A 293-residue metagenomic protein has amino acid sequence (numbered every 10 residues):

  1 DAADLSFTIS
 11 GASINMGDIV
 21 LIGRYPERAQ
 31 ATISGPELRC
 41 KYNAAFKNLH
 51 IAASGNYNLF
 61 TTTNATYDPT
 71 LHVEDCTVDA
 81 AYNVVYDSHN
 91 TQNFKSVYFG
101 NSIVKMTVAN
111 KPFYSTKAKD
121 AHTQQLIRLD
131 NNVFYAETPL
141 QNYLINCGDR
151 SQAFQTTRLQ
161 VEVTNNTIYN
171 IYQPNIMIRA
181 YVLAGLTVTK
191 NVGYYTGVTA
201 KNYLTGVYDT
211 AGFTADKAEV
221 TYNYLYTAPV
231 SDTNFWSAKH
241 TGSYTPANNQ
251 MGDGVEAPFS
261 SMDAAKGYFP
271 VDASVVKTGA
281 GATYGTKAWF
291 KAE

Functional and structural regions predicted by a protein language model:
A2-L5, Y25-R28, T196-V198, L225-D232 (+1 more regions): Acidic glycine-/aspartate-rich tracts in secreted/extracellular proteins
D4-S10, N15-T63: Right-handed parallel beta-helix/beta-spiral solenoid domain characteristic of secreted/periplasmic
D18-Y25, Y42-A53, Y67-Y82, N93-K117 (+7 more regions): Right-handed parallel beta-helix
P36-L38, T62-T66, S88-Q92, A118-A121 (+1 more regions): Tandem-repeat/low-complexity and Cys-motif detector
C147-D149, I176, A200-Y208: Leucine-rich repeat
Y208-E293: Acidic, glycine- and Ser/Thr-rich low-complexity intrinsically disordered tracts in extracellular/secreted proteins
